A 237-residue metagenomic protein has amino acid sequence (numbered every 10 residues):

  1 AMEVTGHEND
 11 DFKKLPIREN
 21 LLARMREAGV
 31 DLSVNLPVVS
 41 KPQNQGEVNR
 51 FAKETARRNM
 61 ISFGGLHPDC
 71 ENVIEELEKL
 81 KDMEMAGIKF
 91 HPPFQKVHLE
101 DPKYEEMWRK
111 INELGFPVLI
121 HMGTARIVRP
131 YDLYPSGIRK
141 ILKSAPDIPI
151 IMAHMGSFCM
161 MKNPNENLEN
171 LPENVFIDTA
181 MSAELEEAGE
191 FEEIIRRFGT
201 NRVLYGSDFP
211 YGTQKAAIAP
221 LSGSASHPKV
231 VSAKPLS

Functional and structural regions predicted by a protein language model:
A1-F12, N49-G65, N170-F176: Mobile, glycine- and charge-enriched loop segments and immediately flanking short secondary-structure elements within
A1-L32, R197-L204, G212-S237: Mid-to-C-terminal alpha-helical segments outside catalytic/metal-binding sites
R18-L22, N49-K53, L77-E78, Y104 (+4 more regions): Generic structural signal for well-ordered alpha-helices, preferentially at hydrophobic/aromatic core positions
M25, A52, L80, I88 (+5 more regions): Conserved, mostly hydrophobic/aromatic
L32, S40-R126, D132: Active-site gating/metal-coordination segments in enzymes
L36, H91, G206: Conserved residues at the C-terminal ends of beta-strands
D82, D101-M107, L114, H121 (+3 more regions): Ligand-binding grooves and catalytic loops that recognize ribose/phosphate and carbohydrate rings, and esterified lipid
A86-G87, E100-L204: Catalytic pocket-lining loop regions of alpha/beta-barrel enzymes, especially the amidohydrolase/enolase/GH5 lineages
